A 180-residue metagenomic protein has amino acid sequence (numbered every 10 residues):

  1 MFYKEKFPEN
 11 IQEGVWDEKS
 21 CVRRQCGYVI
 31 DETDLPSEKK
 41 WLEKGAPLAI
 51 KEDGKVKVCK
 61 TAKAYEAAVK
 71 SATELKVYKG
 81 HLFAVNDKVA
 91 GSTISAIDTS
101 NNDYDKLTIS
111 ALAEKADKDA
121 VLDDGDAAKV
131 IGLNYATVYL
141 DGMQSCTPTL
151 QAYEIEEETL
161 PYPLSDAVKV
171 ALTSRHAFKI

Functional and structural regions predicted by a protein language model:
M1-I180: Surface-exposed, low-hydrophobicity beta-strand/loop segments enriched in small/polar/acidic residues
